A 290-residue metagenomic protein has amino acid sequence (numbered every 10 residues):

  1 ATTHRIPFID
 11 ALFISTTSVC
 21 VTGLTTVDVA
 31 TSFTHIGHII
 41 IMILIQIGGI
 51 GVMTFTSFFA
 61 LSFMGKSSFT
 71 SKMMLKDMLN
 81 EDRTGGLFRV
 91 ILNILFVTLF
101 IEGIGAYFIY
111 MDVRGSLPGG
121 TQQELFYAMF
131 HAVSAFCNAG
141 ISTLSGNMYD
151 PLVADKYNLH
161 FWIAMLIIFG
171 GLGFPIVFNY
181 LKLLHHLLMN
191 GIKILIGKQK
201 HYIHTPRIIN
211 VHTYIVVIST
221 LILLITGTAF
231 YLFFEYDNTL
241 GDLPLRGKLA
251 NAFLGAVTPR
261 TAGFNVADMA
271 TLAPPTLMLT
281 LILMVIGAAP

Functional and structural regions predicted by a protein language model:
A1-P290: Membrane-proximal intracellular helices of multi-pass ion channels
